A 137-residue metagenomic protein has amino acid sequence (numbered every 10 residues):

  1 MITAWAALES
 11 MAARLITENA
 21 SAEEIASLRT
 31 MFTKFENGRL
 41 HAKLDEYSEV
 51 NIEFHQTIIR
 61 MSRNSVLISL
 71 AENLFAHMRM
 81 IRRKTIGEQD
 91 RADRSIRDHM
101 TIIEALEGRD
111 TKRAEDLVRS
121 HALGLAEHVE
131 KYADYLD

Functional and structural regions predicted by a protein language model:
A4-M11, E18-R83, R97-E104, R113-G124: Conserved amphipathic alpha-helical segments that form helical-bundle/coiled-coil interaction surfaces
D90-R91: Hinge/beta->alpha junction and helix N-cap segments in small-molecule ligand-binding domains
D110: Conserved G/P- and acidic residue-centered "switch" motifs that form tight phosphate/ATP-binding loops in soluble
L123-Y132: Short arginine-rich
D134-D137: …primarily DNA-binding HTH/wHTH and HhH modules…
